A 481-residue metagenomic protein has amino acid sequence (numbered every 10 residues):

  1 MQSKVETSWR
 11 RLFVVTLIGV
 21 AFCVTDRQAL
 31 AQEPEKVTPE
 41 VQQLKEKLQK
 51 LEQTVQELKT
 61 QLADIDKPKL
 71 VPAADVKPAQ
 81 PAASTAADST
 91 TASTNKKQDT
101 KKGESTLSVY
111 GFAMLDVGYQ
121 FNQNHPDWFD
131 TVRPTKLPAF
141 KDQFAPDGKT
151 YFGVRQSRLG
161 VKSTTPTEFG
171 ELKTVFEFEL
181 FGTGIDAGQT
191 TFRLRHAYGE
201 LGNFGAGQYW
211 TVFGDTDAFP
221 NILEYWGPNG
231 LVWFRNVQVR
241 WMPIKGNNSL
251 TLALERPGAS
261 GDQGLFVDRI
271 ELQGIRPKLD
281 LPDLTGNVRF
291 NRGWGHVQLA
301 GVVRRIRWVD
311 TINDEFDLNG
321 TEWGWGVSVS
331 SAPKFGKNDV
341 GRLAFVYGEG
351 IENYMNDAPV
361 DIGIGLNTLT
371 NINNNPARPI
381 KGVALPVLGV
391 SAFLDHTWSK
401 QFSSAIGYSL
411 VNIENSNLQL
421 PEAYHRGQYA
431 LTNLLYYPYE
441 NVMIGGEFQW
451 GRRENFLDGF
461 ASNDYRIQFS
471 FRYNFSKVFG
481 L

Functional and structural regions predicted by a protein language model:
Q2-T16: Bacterial N-terminal signal peptides that target proteins for export
F13-T25: Bacterial N-terminal signal peptides
A29-W128, L481: N-terminal periplasmic/intermembrane-space "pro-region" immediately following the signal or transit peptide
T94-Q263, K278-H296, A332-I351: Outer membrane beta-barrel
Q120, P166, F181-I185, T211-W226 (+7 more regions): Sequence/structural signature of outer-membrane beta-barrel proteins
G148-Y151, A187-T191, G227-W233, G274-D280 (+6 more regions): Replace "Gram-negative outer membrane beta-barrel proteins" with "bacterial and organellar outer membrane beta-barrel
R292-Y424, L481: Detector for outer-membrane/organellar transmembrane beta-barrel domains, recognizing the amphipathic beta-strand
P438, S462-L481: Outer-membrane beta-barrel "beta-signal"
